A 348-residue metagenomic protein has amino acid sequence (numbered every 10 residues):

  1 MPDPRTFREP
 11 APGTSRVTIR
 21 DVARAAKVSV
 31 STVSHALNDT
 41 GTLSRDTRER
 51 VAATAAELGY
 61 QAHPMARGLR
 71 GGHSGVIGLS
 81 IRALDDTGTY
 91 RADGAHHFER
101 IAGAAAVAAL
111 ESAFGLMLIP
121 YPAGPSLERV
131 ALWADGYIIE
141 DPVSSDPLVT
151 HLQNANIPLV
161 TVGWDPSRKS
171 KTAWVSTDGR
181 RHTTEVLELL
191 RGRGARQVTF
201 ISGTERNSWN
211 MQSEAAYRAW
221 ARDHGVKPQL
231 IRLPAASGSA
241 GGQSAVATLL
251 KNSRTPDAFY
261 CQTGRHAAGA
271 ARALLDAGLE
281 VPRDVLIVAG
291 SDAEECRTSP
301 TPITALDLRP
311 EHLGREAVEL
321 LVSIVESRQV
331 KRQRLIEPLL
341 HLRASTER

Functional and structural regions predicted by a protein language model:
M1-V76, E347: N-terminal helix-turn-helix DNA-binding module of bacterial transcription factors
P2-T6, P12, Q229, N252-R348: Flexible loop/turn connectors
S29, G75, D135, R196-Q197 (+1 more regions): Short acidic/polar active-site loop segments enriched in Thr and Asp
D46, Y60-S126: Amphipathic helical "hinge" segments at domain boundaries
L84-G88, A92-H97, Y121-P125, V175-E185 (+5 more regions): Hinge/beta->alpha junction and helix N-cap segments in small-molecule ligand-binding domains
A123-W133, G242-R254: Short, well-structured alpha-helical segments in soluble
V143-T184, R265, S291-I303: Flexible loop/hinge segments that line or gate small-molecule binding clefts
